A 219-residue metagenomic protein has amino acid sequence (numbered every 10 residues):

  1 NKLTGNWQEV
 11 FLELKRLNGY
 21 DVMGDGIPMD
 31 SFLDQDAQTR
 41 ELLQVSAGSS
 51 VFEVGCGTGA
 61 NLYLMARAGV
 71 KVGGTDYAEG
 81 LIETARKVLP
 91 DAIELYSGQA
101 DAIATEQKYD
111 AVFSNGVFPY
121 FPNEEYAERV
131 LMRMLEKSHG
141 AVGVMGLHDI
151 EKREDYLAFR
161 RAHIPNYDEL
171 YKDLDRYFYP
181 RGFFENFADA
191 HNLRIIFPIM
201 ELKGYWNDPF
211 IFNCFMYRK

Functional and structural regions predicted by a protein language model:
N1-Q44: Conserved class I S-adenosyl-L-methionine
E53: Class I SAM-dependent methyltransferase core
T58-A102: Class I SAM-dependent methyltransferase SAM/SAH-binding core
F113: A conserved beta-strand element that flanks and buttresses the S-adenosyl-L-methionine
G116-Y120: Short catalytic micro-motifs in class I SAM-dependent methyltransferases
F121-R133: A short, conserved alpha-helix within the catalytic core of class I
H139-L147: Conserved beta-strand signature within the Rossmann-like core of class I S-adenosyl-L-methionine
H148-A190, F197-L202: C-terminal alpha-helical "lid/dimerization" subdomain adjacent to the S-adenosyl-L-methionine
